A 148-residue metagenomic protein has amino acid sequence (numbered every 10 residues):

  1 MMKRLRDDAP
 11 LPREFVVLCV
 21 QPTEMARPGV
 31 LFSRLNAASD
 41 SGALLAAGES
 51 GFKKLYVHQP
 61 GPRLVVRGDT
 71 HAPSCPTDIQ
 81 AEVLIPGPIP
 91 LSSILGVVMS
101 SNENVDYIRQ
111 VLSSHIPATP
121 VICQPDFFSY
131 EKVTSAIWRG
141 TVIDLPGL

Functional and structural regions predicted by a protein language model:
M1-L148: Active-site-proximal loop/hinge segments that shape catalytic or ion-binding/gating pockets
